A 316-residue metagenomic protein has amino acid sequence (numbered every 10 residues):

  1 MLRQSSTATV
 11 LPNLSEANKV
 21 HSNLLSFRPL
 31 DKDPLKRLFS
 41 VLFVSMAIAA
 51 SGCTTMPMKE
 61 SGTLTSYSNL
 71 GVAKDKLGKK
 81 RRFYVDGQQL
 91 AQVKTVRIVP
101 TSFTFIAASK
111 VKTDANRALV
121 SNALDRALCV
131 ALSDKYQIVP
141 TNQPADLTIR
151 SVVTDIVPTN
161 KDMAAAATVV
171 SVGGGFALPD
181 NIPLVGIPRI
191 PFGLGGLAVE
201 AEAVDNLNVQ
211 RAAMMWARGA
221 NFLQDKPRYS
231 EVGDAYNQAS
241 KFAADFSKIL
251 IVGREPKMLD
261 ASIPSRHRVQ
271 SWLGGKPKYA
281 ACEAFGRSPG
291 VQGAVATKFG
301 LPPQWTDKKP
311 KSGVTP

Functional and structural regions predicted by a protein language model:
N23-L42: Bacterial N-terminal signal peptides that target proteins for export
A49-G52: C-terminal motif of bacterial Sec signal peptides marking the signal peptidase cleavage site
T54-N122, V252-P316: A structural "domain/chain start" motif
G87, N181-I249: Short secondary-structure boundary motifs at beta->alpha junctions and helix caps
T95-T104, T148-T154, A198-E202, M214-W216: Soluble periplasmic/extracytoplasmic beta-strand elements of cell-envelope proteins
F103, D125, C129-Q137, P158 (+1 more regions): Sec-exported extracytoplasmic/periplasmic mature domains
A107-L119, Y136-I138, I187-I190, D225-G233: Second-shell loop/turn segments in exported
D134-K135, T141-T148, V152-N206, K226 (+1 more regions): Surface-exposed short loop/turn segments
